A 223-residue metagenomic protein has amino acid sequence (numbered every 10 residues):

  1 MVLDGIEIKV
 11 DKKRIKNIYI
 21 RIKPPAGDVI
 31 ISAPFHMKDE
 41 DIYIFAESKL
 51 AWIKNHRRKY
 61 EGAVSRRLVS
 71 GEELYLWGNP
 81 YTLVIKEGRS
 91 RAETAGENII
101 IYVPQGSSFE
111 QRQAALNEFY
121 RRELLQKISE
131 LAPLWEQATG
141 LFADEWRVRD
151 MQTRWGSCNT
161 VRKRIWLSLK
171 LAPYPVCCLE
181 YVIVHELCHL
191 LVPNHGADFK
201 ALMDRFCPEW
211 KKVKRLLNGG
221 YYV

Functional and structural regions predicted by a protein language model:
M1-Y181, L190-V223: Active-site-proximal or metal-binding-adjacent scaffold patches in catalytic folds
E186: Walker B catalytic acidic pair
